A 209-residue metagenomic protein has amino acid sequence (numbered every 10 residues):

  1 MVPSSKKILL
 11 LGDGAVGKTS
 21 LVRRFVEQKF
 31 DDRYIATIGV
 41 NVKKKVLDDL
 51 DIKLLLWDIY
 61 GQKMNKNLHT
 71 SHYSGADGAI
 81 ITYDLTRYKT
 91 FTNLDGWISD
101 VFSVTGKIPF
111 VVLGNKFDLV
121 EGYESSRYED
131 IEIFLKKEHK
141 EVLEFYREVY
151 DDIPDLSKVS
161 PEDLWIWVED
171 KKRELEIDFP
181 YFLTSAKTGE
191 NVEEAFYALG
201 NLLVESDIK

Functional and structural regions predicted by a protein language model:
P3-L11, A15, S20, R24-V26 (+1 more regions): Ras-like small GTPase catalytic G-domain
E27-I35: Post-Walker A helix-loop "phosphate-sensing" segment adjacent to the P-loop in P-loop NTPases
